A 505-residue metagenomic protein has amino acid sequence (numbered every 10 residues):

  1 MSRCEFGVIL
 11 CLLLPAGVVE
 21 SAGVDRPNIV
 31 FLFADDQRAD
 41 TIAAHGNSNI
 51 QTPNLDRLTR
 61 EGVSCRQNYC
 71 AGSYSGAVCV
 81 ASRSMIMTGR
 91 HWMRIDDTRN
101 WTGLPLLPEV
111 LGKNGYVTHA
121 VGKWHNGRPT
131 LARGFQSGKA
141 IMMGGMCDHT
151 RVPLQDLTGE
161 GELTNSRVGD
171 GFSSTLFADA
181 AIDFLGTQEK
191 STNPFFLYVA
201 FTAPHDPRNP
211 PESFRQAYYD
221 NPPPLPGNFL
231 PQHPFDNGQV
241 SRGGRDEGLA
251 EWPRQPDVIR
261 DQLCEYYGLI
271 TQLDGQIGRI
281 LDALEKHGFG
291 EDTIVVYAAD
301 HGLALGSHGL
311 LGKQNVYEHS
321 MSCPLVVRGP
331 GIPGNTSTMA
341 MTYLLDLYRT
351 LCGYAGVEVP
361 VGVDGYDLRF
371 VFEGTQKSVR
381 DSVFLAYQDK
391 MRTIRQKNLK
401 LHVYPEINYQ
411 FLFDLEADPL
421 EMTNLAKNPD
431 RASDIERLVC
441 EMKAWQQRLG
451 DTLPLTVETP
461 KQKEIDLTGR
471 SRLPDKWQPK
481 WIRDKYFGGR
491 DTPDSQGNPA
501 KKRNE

Functional and structural regions predicted by a protein language model:
M1-S2: N-terminal secretory signal peptides that target proteins for export/translocation
E5-A16: Bacterial N-terminal signal peptides
V19-P405, Y409-F411, P419-C440, L453-P454 (+1 more regions): Formylglycine-dependent sulfatase
E416: Residues forming the ATP-binding cleft of Hanks-type serine/threonine protein kinase domains
K443: Sequence context surrounding c-type heme c attachment/ligation sites in exported
Q447-G450: Short arginine-rich
T452-E464: Mature extracytoplasmic/periplasmic domains
